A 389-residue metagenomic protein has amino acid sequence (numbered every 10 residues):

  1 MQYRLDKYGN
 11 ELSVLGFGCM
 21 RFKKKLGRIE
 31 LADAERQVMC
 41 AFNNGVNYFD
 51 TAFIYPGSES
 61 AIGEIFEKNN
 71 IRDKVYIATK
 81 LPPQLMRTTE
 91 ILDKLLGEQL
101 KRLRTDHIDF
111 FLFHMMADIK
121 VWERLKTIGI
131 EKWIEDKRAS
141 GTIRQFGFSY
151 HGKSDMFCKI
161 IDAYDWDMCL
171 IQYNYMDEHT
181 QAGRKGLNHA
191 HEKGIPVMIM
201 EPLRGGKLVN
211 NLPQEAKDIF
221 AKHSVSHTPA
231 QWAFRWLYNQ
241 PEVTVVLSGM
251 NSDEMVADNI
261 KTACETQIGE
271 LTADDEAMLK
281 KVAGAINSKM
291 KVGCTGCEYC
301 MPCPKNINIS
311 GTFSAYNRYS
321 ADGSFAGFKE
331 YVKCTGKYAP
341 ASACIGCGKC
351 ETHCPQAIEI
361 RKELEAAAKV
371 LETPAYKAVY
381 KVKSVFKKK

Functional and structural regions predicted by a protein language model:
M1-V75: N-terminal binding-site loop/beta-alpha segment at the start of enzyme catalytic domains that lines or forms
L5, C40, V46-N47, F66 (+2 more regions): Structured C-terminal cap/extension of enzyme domains
S13-F17, F49-T51, V75-T79, I108-F113 (+4 more regions): Hydrophobic faces of well-ordered beta-strands that scaffold small-molecule active sites in alpha/beta enzyme cores
K25-L26, M39, M86-L203, N211-K217 (+2 more regions): Glycine/proline-rich, positively charged, aromatic-decorated active-site loop/lid region on the catalytic face
F53, G57, A117, H151-G152 (+3 more regions): Short beta->alpha linker loops
S58-I62, K153-C158, V256: Short, well-ordered alpha-helical microsegments
S60-T79, E131-S140, E192: Alpha-helix-loop-beta-strand connector modules within alpha/beta enzyme cores
L81-P83, L371: Acidic, glycine-rich active-site loops and adjacent beta-strand->loop/helix elements that engage anionic groups
